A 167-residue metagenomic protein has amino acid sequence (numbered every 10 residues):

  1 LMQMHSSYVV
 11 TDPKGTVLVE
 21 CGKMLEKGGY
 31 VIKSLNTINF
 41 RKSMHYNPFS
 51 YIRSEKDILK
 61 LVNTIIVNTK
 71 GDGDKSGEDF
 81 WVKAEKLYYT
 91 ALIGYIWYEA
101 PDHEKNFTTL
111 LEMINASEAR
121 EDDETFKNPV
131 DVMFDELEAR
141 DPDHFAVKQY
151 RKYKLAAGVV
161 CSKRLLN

Functional and structural regions predicted by a protein language model:
M2-Y95: Switch/coupling segment of Walker-type NTPase motor domains
W81, E85-K86, T90-N167: Non-catalytic, charge-rich alpha-helical accessory subdomains
